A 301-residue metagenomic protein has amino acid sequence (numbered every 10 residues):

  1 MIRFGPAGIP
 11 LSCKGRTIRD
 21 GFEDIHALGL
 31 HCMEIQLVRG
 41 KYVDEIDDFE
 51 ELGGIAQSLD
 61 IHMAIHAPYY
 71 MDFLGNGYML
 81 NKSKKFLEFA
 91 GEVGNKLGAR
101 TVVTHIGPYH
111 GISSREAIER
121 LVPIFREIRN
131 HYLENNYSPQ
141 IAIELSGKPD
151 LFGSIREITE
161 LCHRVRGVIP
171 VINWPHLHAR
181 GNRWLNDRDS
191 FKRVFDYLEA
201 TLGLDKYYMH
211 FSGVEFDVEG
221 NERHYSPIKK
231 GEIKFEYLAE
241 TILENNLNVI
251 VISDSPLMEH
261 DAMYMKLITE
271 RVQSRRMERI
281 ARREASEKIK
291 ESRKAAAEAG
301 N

Functional and structural regions predicted by a protein language model:
M1-E92, E278-N301: N-terminal pre-domain/capping segments
I2-G8, M33-I35, M63-A67, V102-T104 (+4 more regions): Hydrophobic faces of well-ordered beta-strands that scaffold small-molecule active sites in alpha/beta enzyme cores
A7-L11, Q36-G40, P68-D72, G107-Y109 (+4 more regions): Active-site beta-loop-alpha junctions enriched in small/polar residues
F22-A27, D44-A64, A90-L97, N130-N136 (+3 more regions): Acidic (Asp/Glu)-rich catalytic clusters
I46-E51, L80-L87, I118-V122, I155-I158 (+2 more regions): Charged helix-capping and loop-helix junction motifs
S58, G75-I172: Active-site acidic/histidine proton-transfer and metal-coordination neighborhood in alpha/beta enzyme cores
R115, F152-I155, H178-N248: Gly/Pro-rich active-site loop or hairpin
E259-R275: C-terminal helical cap(s) of enzyme catalytic domains, especially alpha/beta-barrels
